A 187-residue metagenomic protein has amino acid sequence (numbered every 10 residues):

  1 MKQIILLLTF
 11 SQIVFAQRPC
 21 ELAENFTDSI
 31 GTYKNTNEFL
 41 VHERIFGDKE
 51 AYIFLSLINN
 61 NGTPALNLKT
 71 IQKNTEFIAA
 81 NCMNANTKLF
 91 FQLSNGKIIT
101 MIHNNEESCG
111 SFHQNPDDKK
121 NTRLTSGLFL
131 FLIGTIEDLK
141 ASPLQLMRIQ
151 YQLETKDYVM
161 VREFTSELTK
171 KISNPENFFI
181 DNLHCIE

Functional and structural regions predicted by a protein language model:
M1-L22: Bacterial Sec-dependent N-terminal signal peptides
A16-L57, K73, C185-E187: Sec-dependent signal peptide cleavage junction
F26-T32, L89-Q92, P116-K119: Extracellular/mature segments of secreted proteins
K69-A80, T135: Short amphipathic, basic-aromatic surface patches that mediate peripheral association with negatively charged
A79-T87: Short coil-to-beta strand junction motifs in C2/discoidin
T87-Q92, M147-I149: Short conserved beta-strand and strand-loop elements enriched in small hydrophobics with frequent Asp/Gly
K97-M101, N105-E187: Internal interaction segment
